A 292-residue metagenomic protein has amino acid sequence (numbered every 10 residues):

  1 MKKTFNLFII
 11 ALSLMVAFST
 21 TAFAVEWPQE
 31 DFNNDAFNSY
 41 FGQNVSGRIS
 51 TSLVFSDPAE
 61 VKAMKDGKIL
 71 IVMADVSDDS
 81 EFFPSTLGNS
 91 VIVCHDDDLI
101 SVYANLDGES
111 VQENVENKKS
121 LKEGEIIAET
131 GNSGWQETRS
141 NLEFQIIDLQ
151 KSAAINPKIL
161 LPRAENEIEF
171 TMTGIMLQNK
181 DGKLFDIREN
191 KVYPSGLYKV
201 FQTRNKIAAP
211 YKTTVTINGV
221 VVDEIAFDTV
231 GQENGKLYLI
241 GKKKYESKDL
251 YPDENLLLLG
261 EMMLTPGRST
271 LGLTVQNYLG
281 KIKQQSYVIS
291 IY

Functional and structural regions predicted by a protein language model:
M1-I9: Bacterial N-terminal signal peptides that target proteins for export
I9-S19: Bacterial N-terminal signal peptides
T20-N89, C94, K122-E123, N132 (+5 more regions): Surface-exposed, glycine-biased beta-strand/turn segments
S56-P58, K62-A63, H95-G124: Short histidine-centered loop motifs in beta-beta connectors
P84, I100, G108, T216-M263: Exoplasmic/lumenal beta-rich domain surfaces
I100, G280-Q284: A structural signal for beta-strand boundary/capping segments at domain termini and interdomain linkers
G196, G260, T265-S269: A glycine-anchored, Pro-Gly-centered beta-turn/N-cap motif
